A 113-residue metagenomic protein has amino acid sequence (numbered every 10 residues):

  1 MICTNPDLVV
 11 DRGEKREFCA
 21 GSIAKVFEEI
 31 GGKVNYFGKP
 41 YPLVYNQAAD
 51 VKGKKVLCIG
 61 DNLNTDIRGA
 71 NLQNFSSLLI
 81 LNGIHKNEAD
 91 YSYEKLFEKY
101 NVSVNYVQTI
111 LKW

Functional and structural regions predicted by a protein language model:
M1-W113: Asp-based, Mg2+/Mn2+-dependent phosphohydrolase catalytic module
